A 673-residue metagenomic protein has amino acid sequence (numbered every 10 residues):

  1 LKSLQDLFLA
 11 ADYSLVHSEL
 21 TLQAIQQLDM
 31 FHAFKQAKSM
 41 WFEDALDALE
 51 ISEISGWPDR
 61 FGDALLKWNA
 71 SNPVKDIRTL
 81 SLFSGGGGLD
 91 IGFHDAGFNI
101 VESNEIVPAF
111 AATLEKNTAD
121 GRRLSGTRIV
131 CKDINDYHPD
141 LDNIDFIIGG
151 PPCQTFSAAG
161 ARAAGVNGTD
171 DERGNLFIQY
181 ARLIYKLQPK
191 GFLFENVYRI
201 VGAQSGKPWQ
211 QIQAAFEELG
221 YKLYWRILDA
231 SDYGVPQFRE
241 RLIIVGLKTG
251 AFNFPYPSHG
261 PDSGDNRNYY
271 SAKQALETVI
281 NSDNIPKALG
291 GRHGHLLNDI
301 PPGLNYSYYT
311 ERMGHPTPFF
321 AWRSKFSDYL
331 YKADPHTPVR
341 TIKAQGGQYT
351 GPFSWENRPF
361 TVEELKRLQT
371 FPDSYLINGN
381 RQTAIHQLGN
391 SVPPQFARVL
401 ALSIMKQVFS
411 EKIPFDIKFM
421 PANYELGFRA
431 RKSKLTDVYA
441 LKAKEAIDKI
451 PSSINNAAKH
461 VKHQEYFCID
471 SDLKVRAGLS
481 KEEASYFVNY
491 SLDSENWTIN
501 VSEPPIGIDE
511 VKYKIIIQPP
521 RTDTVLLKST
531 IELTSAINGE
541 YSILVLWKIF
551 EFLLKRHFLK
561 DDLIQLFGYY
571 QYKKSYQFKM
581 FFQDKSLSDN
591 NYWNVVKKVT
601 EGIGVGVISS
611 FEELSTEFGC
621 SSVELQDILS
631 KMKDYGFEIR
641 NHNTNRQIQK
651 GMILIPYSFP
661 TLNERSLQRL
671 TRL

Functional and structural regions predicted by a protein language model:
L1-D59, L65-A70, D299-L673: C-terminal target-recognition/interaction regions appended to catalytic cores
D44, L49-Q188, Y198-Q210, E217: Core alpha/beta nucleotide-donor-binding catalytic domains of modification enzymes
D76, R239-R241, T337-V339: Extracellular structured ligand-interaction cores
G87, P108, I178, G206-Q210 (+4 more regions): A structural signal for well-ordered alpha-helical segments within the folded catalytic domains of diverse enzymes
F98, Y221, F637: Short phosphate-binding/catalytic loops that engage adenosine nucleotides
Y137-F146, F156-Y331: Class I S-adenosyl-L-methionine
